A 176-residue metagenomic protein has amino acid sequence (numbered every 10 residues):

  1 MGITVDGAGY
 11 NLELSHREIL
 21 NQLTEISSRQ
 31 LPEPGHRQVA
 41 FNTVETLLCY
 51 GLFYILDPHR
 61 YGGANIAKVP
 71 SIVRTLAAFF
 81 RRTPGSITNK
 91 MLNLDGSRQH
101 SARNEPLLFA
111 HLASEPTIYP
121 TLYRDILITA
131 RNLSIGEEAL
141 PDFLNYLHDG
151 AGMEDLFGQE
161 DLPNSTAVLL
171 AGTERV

Functional and structural regions predicted by a protein language model:
M1-V176: Intrinsically disordered, charged low-complexity linkers and terminal tails that flank or connect structured domains
